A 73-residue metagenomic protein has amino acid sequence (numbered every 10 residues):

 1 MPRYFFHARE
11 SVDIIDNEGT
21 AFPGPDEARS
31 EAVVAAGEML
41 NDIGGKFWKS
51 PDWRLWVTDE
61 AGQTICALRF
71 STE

Functional and structural regions predicted by a protein language model:
M1, E18-G19, V33-G37, K49: A short linear-motif detector with a strong N-terminal bias
M1-I15: Short aromatic-glycine-(Arg/Gly/Cys) micro-motifs in beta-strand/loop hairpins
Y4, E18, T64-L68: Short beta-strand segments
I14-P25: A short, exposed loop/beta-hairpin motif centered on an aromatic-Gly-Thr core
P25-L40: A short, charged, amphipathic alpha-helix used as a generic interaction element across diverse proteins
N41-E73: Short, mixed-charge low-complexity intrinsically disordered segments
